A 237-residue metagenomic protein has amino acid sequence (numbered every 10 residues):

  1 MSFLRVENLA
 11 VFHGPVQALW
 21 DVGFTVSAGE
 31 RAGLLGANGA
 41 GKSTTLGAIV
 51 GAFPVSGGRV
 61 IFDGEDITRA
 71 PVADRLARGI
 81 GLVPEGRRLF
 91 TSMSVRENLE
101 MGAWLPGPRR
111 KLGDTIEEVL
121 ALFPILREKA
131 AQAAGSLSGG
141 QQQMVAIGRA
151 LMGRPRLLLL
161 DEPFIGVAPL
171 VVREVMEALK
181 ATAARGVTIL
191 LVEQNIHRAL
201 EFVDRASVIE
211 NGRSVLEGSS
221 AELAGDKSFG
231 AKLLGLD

Functional and structural regions predicted by a protein language model:
G14, P54, A70, V95-D114 (+3 more regions): ABC-type ATPase nucleotide-binding domains, specifically the catalytic core motifs of the NBD
L35-A37: The feature captures the beta-strand-to-loop junction immediately N-terminal to the Walker
V50: Helix-to-loop junction immediately C-terminal to a conserved catalytic motif
G58-E65, R78, K111-I116: Conserved ABC transporter NBD signature motif
A133-L137: Conserved ABC ATPase signature
A150-L151: ABC ATPase C-loop
